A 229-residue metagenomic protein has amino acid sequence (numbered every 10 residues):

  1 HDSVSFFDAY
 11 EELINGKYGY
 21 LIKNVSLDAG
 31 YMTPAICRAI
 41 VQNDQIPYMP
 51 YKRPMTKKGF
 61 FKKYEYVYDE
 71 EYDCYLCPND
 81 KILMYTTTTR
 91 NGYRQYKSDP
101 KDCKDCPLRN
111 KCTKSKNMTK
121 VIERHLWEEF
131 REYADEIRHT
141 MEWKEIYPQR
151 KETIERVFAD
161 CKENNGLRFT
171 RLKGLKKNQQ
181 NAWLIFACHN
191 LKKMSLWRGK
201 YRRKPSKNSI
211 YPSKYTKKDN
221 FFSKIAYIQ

Functional and structural regions predicted by a protein language model:
H1-Q229: Anion-binding and metal-coordination hotspots
